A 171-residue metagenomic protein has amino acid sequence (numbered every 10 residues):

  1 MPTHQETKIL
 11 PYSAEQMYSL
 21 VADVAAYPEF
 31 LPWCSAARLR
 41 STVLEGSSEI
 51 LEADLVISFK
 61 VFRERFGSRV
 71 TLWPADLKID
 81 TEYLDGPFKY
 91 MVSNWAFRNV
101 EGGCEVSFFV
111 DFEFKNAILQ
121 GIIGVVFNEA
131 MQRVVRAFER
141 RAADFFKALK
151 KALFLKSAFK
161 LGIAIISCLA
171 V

Functional and structural regions predicted by a protein language model:
M1-S48, F154, I163-V171: Hydrophobic ligand-binding cavity/cleft-lining segments
H4-I9, E105-V126: Amphipathic, soluble alpha/beta structural segments
E15, S19, G102, R136 (+2 more regions): Replace "anionic and nucleotidyl ligands
M17-Y18, Y27, A53, V70 (+2 more regions): Hydrophobic pocket/interface hotspot
P28-P32, A36-L44, V56-E105, D111-E113 (+2 more regions): Hydrophobic-ligand binding "helix-grip"
E49-L51, C104: Short beta-strand element(s) in the Bergerat
F114, I118-K151: A conserved amphipathic terminal alpha-helix motif
R140-L155, F159, I165-V171: Short, highly charged C-terminal tails/helix-capping segments
